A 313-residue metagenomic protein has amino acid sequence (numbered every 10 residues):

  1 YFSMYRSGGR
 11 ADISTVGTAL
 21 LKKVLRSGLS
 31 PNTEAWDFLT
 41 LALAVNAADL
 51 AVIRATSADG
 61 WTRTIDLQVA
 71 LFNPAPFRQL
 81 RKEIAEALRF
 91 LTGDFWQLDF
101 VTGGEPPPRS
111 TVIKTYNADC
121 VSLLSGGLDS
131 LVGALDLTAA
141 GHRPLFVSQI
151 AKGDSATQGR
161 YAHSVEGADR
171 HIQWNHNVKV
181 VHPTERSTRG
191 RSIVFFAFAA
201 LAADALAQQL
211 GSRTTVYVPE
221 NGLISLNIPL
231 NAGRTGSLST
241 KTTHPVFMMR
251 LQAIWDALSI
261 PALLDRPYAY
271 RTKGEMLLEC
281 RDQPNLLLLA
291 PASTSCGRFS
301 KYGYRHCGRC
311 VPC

Functional and structural regions predicted by a protein language model:
Y1-S122, L131-H176, E185: RNA-binding accessory domains that recognize and position tRNA/RNA substrates
R26-P31, V147-L288: ATP-dependent adenylate-handling ligase core
F72-N73, D265-A269, C296-F299: Conserved short loop/turn motifs at secondary-structure junctions
S125: Metallo-beta-lactamase
L264, A292, G303: Glycine-rich, flexible loop/turn motifs
L287-S295: A short alpha-helix-loop-beta-strand transition element characteristic of N-terminal alpha/beta dinucleotide-binding
S295-C313: Local cysteine-cluster metal-coordination motifs and their immediate loop/turn environment, predominantly Fe-S cluster
